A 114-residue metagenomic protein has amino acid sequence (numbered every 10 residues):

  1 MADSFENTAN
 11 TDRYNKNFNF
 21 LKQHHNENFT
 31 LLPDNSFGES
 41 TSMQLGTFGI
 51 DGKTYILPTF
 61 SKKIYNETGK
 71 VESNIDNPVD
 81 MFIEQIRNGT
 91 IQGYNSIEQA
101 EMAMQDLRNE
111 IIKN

Functional and structural regions predicted by a protein language model:
A2-N74: The feature represents the first ordered module of a protein
D51-Q92, A103-K113: Short aromatic-glycine-(Arg/Gly/Cys) micro-motifs in beta-strand/loop hairpins
G93-I97: Conserved aromatic
